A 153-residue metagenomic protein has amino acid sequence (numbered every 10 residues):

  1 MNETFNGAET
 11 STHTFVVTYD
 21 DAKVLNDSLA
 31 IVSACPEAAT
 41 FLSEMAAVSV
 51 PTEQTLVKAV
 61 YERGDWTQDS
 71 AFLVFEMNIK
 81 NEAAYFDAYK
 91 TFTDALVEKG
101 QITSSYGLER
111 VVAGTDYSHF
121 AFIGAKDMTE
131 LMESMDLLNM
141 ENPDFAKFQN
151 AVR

Functional and structural regions predicted by a protein language model:
M1-R153: Short S/T/G/P-rich N-terminal loop/turn motif that feeds into the first structured element of a domain
